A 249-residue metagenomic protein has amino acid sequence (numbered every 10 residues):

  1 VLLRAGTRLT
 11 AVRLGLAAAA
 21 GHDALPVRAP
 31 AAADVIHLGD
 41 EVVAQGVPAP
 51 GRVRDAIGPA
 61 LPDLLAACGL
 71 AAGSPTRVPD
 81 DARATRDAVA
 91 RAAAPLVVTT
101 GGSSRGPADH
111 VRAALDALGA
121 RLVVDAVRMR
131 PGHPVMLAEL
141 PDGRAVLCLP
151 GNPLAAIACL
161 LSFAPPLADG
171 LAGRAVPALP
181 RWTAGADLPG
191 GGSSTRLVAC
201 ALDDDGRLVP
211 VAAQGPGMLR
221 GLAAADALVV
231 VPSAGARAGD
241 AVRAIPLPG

Functional and structural regions predicted by a protein language model:
V1-P79, L228, P246-G249: Short, glycine/charged-enriched hinge/interface segments at domain edges or termini
R4, V35-L38, T99-T100, R128 (+1 more regions): Short beta-strand segments
L9, R77-T85, M129-P134: Short acidic loop-to-helix transition motifs that present clustered carboxylates
V35, L65, V98, C200 (+1 more regions): Residue-level signal for inorganic ion chemistry
I36, T76, V98, A145-L147 (+1 more regions): Hydrophobic/aromatic beta-strand patches that form the interior of the parallel beta-sheet core in alpha/beta enzyme
D40-E41, G102-P107, G151-L154: Short glycine-rich anion-binding loops that position phosphate/pyrophosphate groups of nucleotides and phosphorylated
P59-G119: N-terminal small/polar loop signature for handling phosphorylated ligands or for N-terminal nucleophile
A114-G249: Flexible glycine/proline-rich
